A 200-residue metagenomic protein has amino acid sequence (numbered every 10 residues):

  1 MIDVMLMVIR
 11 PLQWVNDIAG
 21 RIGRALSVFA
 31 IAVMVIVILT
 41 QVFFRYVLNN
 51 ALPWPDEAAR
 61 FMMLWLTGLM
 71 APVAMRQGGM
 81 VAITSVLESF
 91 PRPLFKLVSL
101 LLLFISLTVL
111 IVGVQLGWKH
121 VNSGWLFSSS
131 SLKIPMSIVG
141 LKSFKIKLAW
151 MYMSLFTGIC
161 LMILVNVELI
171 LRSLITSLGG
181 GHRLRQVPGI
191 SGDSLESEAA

Functional and structural regions predicted by a protein language model:
M1-A200: Alpha-helical transmembrane segments and membrane-interface helix-loop junctions in multi-pass membrane proteins
